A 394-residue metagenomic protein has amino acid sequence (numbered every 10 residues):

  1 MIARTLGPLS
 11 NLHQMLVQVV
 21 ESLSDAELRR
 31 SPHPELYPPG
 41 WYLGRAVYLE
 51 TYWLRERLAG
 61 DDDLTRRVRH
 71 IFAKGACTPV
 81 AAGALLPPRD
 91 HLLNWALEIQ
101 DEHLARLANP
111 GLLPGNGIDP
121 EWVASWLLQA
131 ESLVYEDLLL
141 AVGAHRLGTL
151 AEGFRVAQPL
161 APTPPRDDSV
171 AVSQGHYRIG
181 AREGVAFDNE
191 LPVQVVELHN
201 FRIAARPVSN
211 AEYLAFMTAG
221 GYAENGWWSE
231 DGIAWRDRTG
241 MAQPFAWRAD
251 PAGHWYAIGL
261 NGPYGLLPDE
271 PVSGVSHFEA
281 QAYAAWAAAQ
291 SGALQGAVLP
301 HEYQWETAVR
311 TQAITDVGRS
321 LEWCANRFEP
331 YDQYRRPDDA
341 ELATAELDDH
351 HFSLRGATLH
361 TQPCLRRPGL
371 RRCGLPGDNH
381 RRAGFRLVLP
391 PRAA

Functional and structural regions predicted by a protein language model:
M1-P8, L28-Y48, G83-L92, N116-L133 (+1 more regions): Alpha-helical scaffold segments that form or flank carboxylate-/histidine-based iron centers
M1-S22, G44-R55, N94-E98: Alpha-helical bundle segments that constitute or directly flank the non-heme di-iron/ferroxidase center
Q14-P38, E56-D62, A105-E121: Helix-loop segments that flank and shape redox-cofactor active sites
M15, W41-Y52, E102, W126-A144 (+2 more regions): Alpha-helical scaffold segments in carbohydrate-active enzymes
Y52, E56-A82, E98-P110, R202-E306 (+1 more regions): Active-site microenvironments of metalloenzymes and redox enzymes
T78-L86, P114-G117, L191-E197, W255-E270 (+1 more regions): Short glycine/proline-rich turn/loop motifs
R146-H176: Flexible inter-domain linker/hinge segments
L191-Q194, A219-M241, D316-A394: Surface-exposed recognition segments
